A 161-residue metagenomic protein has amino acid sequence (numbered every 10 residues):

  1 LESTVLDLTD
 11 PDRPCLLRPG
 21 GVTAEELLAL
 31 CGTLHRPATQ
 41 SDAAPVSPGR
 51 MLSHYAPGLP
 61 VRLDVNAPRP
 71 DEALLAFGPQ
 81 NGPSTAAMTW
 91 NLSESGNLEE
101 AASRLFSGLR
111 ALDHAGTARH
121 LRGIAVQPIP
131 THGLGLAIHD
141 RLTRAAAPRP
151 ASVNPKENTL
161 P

Functional and structural regions predicted by a protein language model:
L1-P161: Active-site-adjacent structural elements in enzyme catalytic cores
